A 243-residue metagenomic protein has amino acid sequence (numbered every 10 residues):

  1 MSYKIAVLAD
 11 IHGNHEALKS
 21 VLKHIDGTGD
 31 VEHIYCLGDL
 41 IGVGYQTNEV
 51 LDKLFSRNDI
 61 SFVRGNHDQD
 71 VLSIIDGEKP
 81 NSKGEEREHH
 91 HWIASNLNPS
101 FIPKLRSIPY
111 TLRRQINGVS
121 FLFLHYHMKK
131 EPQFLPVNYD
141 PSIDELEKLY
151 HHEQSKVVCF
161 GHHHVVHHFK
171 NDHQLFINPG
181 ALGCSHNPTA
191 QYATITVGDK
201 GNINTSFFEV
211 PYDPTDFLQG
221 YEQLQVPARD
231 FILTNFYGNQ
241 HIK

Functional and structural regions predicted by a protein language model:
M1-A6, R113-L122, N171-L175, G201-N204: Beta-strand-turn-beta hairpins that frame and shape the catalytic cleft of phosphate-ester-processing enzymes
S2-P99: Core catalytic region of metal-dependent phosphoesterases/phosphodiesterases, especially metallo-beta-lactamase-like
H12-A17, G42-G44, D68-L72, K129 (+2 more regions): Active-site environment of divalent metal-dependent phosphoester hydrolases
P80-G84, N117, F121-H151: Active-site-proximal segments of metal-dependent phosphoesterases and phosphodiesterases across multiple
E85-S120, D144: Metallo-beta-lactamase
Y139-F169, Q174-F176: Anionic-ligand binding region
F169-K243: Acidic, His/Gly-rich catalytic cores of divalent-metal-dependent hydrolytic chemistry
